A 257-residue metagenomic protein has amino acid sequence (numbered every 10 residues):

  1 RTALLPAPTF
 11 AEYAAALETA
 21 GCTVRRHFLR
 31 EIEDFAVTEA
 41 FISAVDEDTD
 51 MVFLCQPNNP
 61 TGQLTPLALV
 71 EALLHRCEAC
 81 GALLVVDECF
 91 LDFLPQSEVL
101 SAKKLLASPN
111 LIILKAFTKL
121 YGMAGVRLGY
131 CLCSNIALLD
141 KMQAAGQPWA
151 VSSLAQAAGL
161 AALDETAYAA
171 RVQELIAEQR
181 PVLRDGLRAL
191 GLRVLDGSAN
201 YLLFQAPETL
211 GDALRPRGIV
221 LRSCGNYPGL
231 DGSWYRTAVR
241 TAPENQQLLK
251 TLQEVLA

Functional and structural regions predicted by a protein language model:
R1-L54: PLP-dependent aminotransferase-like
A11-A16, N110-V194: PLP-dependent aminotransferase class I/II
E18, F35-D48, P60-L84, E88-L120: Active-site pre-lysine segment of PLP-dependent enzymes
R25-F28, M51-N58, L84-E88, L195-D196: Short beta-strands and strand-loop turn motifs
A68, P216-R217, N226-A257: PLP-dependent enzyme catalytic core of the Aspartate aminotransferase-like
G146-Q147, G159, L203-R217, S233-T241: Accessory recognition modules or surfaces
I176-A177, D185-G218: Conserved PLP-binding catalytic core of the aspartate aminotransferase-like
